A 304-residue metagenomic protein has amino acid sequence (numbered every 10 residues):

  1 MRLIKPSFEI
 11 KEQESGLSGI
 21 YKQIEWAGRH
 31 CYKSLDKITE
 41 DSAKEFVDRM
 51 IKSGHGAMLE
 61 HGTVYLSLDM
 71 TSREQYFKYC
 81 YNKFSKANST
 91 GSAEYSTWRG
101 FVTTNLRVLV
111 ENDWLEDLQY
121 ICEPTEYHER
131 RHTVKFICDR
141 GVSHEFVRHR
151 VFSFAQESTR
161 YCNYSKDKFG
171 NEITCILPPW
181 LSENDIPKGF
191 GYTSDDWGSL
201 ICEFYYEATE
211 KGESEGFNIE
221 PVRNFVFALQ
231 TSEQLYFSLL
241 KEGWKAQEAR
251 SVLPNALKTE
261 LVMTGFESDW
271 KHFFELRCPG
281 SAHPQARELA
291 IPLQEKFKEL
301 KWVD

Functional and structural regions predicted by a protein language model:
M1-D304: Family-specific signature for flavin-dependent thymidylate synthase
